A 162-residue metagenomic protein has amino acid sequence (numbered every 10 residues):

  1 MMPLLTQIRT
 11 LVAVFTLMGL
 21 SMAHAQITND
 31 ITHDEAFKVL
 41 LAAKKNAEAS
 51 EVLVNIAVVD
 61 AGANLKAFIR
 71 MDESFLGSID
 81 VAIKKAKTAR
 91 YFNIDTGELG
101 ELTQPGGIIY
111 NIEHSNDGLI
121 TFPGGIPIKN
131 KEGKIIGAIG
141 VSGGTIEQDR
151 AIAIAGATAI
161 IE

Functional and structural regions predicted by a protein language model:
M1-V12: Bacterial N-terminal signal peptides that target proteins for export
R9, M18, K85-A86: Generic detection of intrinsically disordered/low-complexity segments and helix-coil linkers/edges
A13-F15, N93: A periodicity- and composition-biased signal for non-globular, repetitive helical segments
F15-A23: Hydrophobic h-region of N-terminal signal peptides that target proteins for export in Gram-negative bacteria
H24-E162: Flexible, solvent-exposed loop/hinge segments and secondary-structure transition points
